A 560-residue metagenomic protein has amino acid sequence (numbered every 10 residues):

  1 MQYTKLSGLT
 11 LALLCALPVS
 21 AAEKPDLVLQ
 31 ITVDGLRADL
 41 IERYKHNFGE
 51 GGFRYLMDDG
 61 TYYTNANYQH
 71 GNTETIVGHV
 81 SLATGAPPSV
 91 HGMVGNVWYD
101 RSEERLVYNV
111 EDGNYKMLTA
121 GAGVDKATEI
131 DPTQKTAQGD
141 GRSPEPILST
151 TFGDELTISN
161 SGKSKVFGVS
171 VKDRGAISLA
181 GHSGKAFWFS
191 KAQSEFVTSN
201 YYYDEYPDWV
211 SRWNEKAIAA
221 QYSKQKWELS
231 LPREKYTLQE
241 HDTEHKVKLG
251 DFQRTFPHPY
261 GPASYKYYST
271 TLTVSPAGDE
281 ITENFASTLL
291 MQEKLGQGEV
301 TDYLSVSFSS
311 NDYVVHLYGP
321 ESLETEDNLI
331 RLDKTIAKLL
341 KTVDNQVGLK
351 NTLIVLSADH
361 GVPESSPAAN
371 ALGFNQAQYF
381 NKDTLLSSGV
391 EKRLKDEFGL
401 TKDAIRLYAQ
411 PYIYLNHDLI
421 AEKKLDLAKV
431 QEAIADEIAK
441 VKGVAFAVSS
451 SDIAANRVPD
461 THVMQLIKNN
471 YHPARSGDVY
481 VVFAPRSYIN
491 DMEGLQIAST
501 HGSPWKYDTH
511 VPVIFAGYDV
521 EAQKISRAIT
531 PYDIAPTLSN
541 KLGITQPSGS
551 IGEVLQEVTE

Functional and structural regions predicted by a protein language model:
D26-R37, L56, L82, L156 (+8 more regions): Beta-strand elements within well-structured catalytic alpha/beta cores of enzymes that handle phosphate/sulfate esters
E42-H91, K165-V169: Short, structured active-site-proximal loop/turn typified by the sulfatase FGly-forming signature C/S-X-P-X-R
F48, N65, E74, H91 (+7 more regions): Secreted, luminal/periplasmic, and some membrane-associated catalytic domains that remodel anionic oxygen-ester
R54, S149-I158, Q410-A447, R527-E553: Non-catalytic, well-ordered alpha-helical segments in soluble enzyme domains
Y63-S81, G168-I177, S307-S309, A358-G361 (+1 more regions): Short, solvent-exposed turn/loop segments enriched in Gly/Ser/Thr/Pro and often Arg
P87, M93-V300, S309-H316, K440-K442 (+2 more regions): His/Asp/Glu-rich, glycine-adjacent segments that coordinate divalent cations and/or stabilize oxyanion chemistry on
L272-G298, N311-T352, Q431-A433, E437 (+1 more regions): A long, amphipathic alpha-helix that forms part of the scaffold/cap immediately adjacent to metal-dependent active
A371, Y379, D383-K424, A498-L542 (+1 more regions): Substrate-binding rim/cap in mid-to-C-terminal beta-strand-loop elements of soluble/periplasmic
